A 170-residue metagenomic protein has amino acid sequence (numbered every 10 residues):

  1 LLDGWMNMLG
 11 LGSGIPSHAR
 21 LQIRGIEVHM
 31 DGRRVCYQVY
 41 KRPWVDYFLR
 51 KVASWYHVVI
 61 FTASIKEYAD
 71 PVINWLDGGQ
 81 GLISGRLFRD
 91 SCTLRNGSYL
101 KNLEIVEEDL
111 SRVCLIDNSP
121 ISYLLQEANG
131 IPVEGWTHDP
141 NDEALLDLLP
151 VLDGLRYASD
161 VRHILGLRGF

Functional and structural regions predicted by a protein language model:
L1-R20: Long, acidic (Asp/Glu-rich), low-complexity accessory segments flanking structured domains
W5-L11, V45, Y56, L76 (+1 more regions): Short linear interaction motif-like sites in intrinsically disordered regions of transcription factors
L11, H29, I164-L167: Compositionally biased, intrinsically disordered low-complexity segments
P16-V35, P140-N141: A solvent-exposed, charged loop/short amphipathic helix patch at secondary-structure junctions
R34-V58, T93-G97, L103-E104: Short, acidic loop-to-helix structural element flanking the phosphoryl-transfer center in phosphate-processing enzymes
S54, I65-F170: C-terminal cap/substrate-recognition subdomain and adjoining C-terminal extension of metal-dependent phosphatase-like
T62: Conserved, non-catalytic sequence blocks in retroelement Pol enzymes and Pol-derived host proteins
